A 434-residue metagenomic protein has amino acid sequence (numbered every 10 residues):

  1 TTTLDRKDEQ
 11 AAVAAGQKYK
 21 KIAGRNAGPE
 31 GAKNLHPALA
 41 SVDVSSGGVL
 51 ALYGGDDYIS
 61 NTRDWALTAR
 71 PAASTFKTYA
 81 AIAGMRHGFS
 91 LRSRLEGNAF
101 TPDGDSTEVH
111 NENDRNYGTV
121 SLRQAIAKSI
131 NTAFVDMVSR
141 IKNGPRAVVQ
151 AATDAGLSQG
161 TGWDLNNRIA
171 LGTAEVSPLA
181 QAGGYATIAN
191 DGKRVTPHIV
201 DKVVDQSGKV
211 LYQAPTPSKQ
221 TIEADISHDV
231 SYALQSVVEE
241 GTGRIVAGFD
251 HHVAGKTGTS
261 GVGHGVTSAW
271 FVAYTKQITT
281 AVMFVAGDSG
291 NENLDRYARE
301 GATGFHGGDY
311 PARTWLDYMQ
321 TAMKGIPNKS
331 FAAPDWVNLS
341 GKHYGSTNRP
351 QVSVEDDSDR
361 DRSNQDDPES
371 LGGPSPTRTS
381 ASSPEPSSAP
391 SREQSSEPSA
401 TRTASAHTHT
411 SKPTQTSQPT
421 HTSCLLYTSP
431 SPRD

Functional and structural regions predicted by a protein language model:
T2-E30, L39-S41, L52-Y53, Y58-P71 (+2 more regions): A penicillin-recognizing enzyme superfamily signal
L35-H36, I59-Y79, H87, L91-G97: Short active-site loop at a secondary-structure junction that contains or immediately precedes the catalytic residue(s)
S45, F89-V148, R194, Q206-S236: Conserved catalytic neighborhood of penicillin-recognizing serine enzymes
V49, A72-M85, L91, F134 (+1 more regions): Extended, hydrophobic alpha-helical segments in both membrane/secreted and soluble proteins
E108-H110, K142-G183: Mid-domain, small-residue-enriched loop/turn segments at the edges of structured enzyme/sensor domains
Q124, K128-M137, T161-G162, G290-T303: Substrate-binding clefts and substrate-entry loops adjacent to catalytic sites of polymer-processing enzymes acting on
A125, Y427-D434: Conserved small/polar residues in nucleotide/adenosyl-binding loops
S346-S429: Ser/Thr/Gly/Pro-rich low-complexity, disordered linker/stalk segments of secreted and cell-surface proteins
